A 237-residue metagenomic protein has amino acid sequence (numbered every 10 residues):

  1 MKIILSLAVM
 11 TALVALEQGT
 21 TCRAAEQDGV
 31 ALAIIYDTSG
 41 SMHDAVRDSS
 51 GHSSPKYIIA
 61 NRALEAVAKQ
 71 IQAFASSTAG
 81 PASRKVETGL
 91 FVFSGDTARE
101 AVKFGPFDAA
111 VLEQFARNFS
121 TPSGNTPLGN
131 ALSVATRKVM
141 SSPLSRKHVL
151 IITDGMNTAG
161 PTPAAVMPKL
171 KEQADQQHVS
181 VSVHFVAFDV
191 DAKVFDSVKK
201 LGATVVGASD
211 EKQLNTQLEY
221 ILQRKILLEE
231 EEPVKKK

Functional and structural regions predicted by a protein language model:
K2, L16-S49, S133, R137 (+2 more regions): Acidic, polar low-complexity linker/tail segments
S6-A15: Bacterial N-terminal signal peptides
E26, D44-V46, A73-N118, K138-S142 (+2 more regions): Short beta-strand-loop
V30, Y36, S50-R62, A110 (+4 more regions): Soluble non-cytosolic domains of exported or imported proteins
D37-S39, A60, L90-F93, A135 (+2 more regions): DG-centered beta-turn motif at the end of beta-strands
A45-Y57, V102-K103, A116-N125, T153-T158 (+2 more regions): Second-shell loop/turn segments in exported
K56-A75: An active-site-proximal "capping" alpha-helix that borders the catalytic cofactor pocket
F119-S123, G155-I221: VWA/integrin I-like adhesion module and closely mimicked acidic/polar interface patches used
